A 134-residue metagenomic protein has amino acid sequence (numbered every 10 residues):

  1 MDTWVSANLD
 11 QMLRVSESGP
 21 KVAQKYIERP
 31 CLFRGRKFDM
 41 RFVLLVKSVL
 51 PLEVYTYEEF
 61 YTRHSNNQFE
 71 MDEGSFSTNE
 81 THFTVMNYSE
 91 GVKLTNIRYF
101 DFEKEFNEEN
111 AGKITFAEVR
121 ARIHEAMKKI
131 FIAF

Functional and structural regions predicted by a protein language model:
M1-F134: Catalytic core of tubulin tyrosine ligase-like
